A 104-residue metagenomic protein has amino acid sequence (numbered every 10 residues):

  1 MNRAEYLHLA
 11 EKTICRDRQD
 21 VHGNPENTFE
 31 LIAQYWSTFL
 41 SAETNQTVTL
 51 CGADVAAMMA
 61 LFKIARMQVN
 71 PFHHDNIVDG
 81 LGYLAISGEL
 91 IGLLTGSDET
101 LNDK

Functional and structural regions predicted by a protein language model:
M1-K104: Intrinsically disordered, low-complexity regulatory regions that flank transcription factor DNA-binding cores
